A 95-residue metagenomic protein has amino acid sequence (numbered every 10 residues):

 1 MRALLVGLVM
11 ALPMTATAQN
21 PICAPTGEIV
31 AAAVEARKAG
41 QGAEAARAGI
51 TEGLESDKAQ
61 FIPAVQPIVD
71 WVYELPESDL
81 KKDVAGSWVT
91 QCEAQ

Functional and structural regions predicted by a protein language model:
M1-A18: Classic N-terminal secretory signal peptides
G7-M10, E35, A85: N-terminal non-cleavable signal-anchor helices
Q19-E35: Short N-terminal segments immediately surrounding and downstream of signal-peptide cleavage
V34-G42: Short helix-capping/linker segments at secondary-structure and domain boundaries
Q41-Q95: Compact alpha-helical subdomains of small soluble proteins
